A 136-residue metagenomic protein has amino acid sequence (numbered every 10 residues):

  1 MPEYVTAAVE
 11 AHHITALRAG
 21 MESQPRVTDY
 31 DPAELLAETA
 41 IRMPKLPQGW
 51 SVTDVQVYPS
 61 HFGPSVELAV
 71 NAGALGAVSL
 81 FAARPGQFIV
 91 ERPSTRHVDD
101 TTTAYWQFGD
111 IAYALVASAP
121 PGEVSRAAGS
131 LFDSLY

Functional and structural regions predicted by a protein language model:
M1-E67, A72-G73, P93: Juxtamembrane extracytoplasmic segments of single-/few-pass membrane proteins
L17, S60-G63, V78, F88 (+1 more regions): Residues in flexible loops and secondary-structure boundaries
D29-L35, K45-P47, V57, A83-P85 (+3 more regions): Residue-level signal for well-ordered alpha-helical segments
Q56, E67-A69, S79-A82, T103-Y105 (+1 more regions): Ordered hydrophobic segments in well-structured contexts
E67, G76-H97: Short, conserved beta-strand/beta-arch hydrophobic-aromatic motifs that form part of recognition grooves or interface
G73-L75, D110: Glycine-centered tight beta-turn/hairpin loop motif at sheet-sheet or coil-to-beta transitions
V90-Y136: A short, solvent-exposed beta-edge/loop patch
